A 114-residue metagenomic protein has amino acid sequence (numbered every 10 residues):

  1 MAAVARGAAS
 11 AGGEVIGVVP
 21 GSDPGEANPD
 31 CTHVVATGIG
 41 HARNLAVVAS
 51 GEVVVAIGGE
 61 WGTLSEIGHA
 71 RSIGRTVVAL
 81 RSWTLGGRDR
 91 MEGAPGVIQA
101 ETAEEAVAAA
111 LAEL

Functional and structural regions predicted by a protein language model:
M1-R75, W83-D89: Acidic/glycine-enriched connector segments
V34-G38, P95-A109: Short acidic-hydrophobic, aromatic-tinged amphipathic segments that line or gate anion-handling sites
S50, D89-A100: Mg2+-dependent phosphoryl-transfer enzymes with acidic/Ser/Thr/Gly-rich catalytic loops
L80: Conserved catalytic/cofactor-binding microenvironments
A110-L114: Short, hydrophobic alpha-helical segments
